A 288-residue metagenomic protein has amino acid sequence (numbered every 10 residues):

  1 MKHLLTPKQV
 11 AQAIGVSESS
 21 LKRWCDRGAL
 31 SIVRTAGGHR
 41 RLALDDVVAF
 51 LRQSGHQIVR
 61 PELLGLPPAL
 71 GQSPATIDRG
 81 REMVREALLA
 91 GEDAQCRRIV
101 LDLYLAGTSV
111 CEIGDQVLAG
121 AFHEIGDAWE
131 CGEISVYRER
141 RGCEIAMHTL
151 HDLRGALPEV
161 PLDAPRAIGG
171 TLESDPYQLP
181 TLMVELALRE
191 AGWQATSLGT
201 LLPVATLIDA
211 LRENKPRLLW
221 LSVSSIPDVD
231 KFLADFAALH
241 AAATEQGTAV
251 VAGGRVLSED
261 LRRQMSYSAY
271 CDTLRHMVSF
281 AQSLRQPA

Functional and structural regions predicted by a protein language model:
M1-S20: Polyanion-binding surface elements
L4, S17-E18, C96, T181 (+2 more regions): Generic non-transmembrane alpha-helix signal with a bias for helix starts/N-cap capping motifs
K8, L21-K22, G126, E185 (+2 more regions): Short glycine-/small-residue-rich flexible loop motifs, especially phosphate/cofactor-binding loops
Q12, D26, Y104, E130 (+2 more regions): Short polybasic/polar patches that bind polyanions
E18-S20, R27-E159: Long amphipathic alpha-helical segments
G132-S135, R141, I145-A288: C-terminal regulatory/effector modules of DNA-binding transcriptional regulators
